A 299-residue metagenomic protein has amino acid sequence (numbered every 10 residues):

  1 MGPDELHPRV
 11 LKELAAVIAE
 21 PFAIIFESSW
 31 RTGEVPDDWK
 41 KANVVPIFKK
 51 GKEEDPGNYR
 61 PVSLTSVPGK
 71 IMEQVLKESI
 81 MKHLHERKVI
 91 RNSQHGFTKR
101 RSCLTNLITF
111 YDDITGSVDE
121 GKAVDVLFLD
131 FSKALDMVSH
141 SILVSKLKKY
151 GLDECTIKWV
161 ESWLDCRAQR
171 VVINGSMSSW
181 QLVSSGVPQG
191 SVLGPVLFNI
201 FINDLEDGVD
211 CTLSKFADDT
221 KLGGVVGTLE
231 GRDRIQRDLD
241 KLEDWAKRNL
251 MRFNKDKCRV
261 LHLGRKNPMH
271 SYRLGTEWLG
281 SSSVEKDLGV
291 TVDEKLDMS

Functional and structural regions predicted by a protein language model:
M1-P188, G224: Conserved pre-catalytic core of RNA-dependent polymerases
D4-E13, V196-I202, L296: Short hydrophobic alpha-helical segments that form membrane-spanning helices or hydrophobic packing faces of helical
K41-V44, R60, Q94-H95, V124-A134 (+5 more regions): Catalytic palm active-site di-aspartate
L76-Q94, P195-G224: Active-site palm subdomain of RNA-directed nucleic acid polymerases
F110, L197-F201, I235-D238: Hydrophobic alpha-helical membrane-association signature
G175, R237, R252-K286: Short, conserved micro-motifs composed of acidic
V226-R237: Short helix/loop segment flanking the catalytic signature motif in cyclic-nucleotide metabolism enzymes
L279, G289, K295-S299: Short, intrinsically disordered, charge-balanced linker/junction segments flanking boundaries in proteins
